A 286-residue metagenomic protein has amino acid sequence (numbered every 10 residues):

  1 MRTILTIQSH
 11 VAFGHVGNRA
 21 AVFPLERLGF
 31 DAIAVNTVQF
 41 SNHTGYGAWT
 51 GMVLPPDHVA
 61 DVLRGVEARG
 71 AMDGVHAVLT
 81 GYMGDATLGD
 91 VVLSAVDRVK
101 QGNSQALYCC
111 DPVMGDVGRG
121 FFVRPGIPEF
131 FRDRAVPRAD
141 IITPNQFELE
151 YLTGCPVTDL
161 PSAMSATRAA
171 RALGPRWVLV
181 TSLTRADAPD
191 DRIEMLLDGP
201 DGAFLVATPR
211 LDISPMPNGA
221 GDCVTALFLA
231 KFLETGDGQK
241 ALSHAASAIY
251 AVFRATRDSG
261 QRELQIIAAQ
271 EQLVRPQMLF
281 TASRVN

Functional and structural regions predicted by a protein language model:
M1-V117, F121-F122, A269-N286: Conserved N-terminal subdomain of the carbohydrate kinase-like
A12, F204-G219: Short pre-catalytic strand/loop immediately N-terminal to key active-site residues, enriched for Gly-Thr
F30, R64-M72, D97, Q101 (+6 more regions): Generic secondary-structure signature for well-ordered alpha-helical cores
F40, M114-D116, E148-E150, L211-I213: A short, flexible beta-alpha/helix-coil linker loop
D85-A86, D116-G120, S182-D187, I213-N218: Short, small-residue-enriched loops and turns at beta-alpha junctions that line or gate enzyme active sites
V123-L205, I213, T235-Q239: Conserved phosphate/ATP/ADP-binding segment of small-molecule kinases
E150-Y151, P215-G238, L242: Short, small-residue alpha-helix embedded
Q239-N286: Charged C-terminal helix
